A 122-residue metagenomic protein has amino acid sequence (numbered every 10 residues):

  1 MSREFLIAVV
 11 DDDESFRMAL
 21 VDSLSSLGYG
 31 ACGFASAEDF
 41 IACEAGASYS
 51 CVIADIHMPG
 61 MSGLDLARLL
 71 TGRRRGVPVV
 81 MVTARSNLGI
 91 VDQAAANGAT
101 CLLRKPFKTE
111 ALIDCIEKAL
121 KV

Functional and structural regions predicted by a protein language model:
R3-E14, L20-L24, V52: Conserved acidic segment of CheY-like receiver
F34-E38: Conserved Asp/Asn-Gly motif in the active-site loop of CheY-like receiver
A47-I53: Active-site beta3 strand of CheY-like receiver
M58: Receiver (REC) domain active-site loop signature in two-component systems and cognate sites in sensor histidine kinases
G89, F107-E117: C-terminal output helix
